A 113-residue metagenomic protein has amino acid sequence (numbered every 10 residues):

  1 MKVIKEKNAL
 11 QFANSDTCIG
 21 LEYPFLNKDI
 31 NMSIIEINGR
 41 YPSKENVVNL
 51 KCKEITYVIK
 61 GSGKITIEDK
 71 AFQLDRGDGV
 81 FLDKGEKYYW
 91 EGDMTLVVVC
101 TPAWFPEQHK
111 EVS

Functional and structural regions predicted by a protein language model:
M1-S33, S43-N46, V112-S113: A short, N-terminal "cap"/entry segment at the start of jelly-roll beta-barrel domains of the cupin/DSBH fold
V3, D29, E91-S113: Double-stranded beta-helix
L26-K28, T66-K70, D93: Short strand-coil-strand connectors
K28-I30, N38-S43, K60-S62, P102-F105: Short, charged/polar surface micro-motifs in flexible loops or helix N-caps
S33-I35, T56, V97: Conserved hydrophobic/aromatic positions in well-ordered beta-strands
E45, I65-T66, L82, E86-D93 (+1 more regions): Short beta-strand His + acidic residue motifs that chelate non-heme Fe in jelly-roll/DSBH and cupin folds
V48-I65: Short, conserved beta-strand element in jelly-roll/cupin
D69-G85: Short acidic-glycine-tyrosine-enriched beta hairpin
